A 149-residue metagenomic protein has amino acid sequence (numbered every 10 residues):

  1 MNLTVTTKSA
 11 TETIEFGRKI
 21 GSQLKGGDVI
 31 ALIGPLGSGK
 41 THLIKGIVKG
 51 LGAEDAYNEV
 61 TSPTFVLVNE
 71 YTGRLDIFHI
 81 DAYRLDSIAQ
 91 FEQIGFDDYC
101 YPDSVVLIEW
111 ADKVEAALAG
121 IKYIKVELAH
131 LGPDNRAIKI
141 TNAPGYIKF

Functional and structural regions predicted by a protein language model:
M1-F16: N-terminal pre-Walker A segment at the start of P-loop NTPase domains
L3, A89-F149: Short phosphate-coordinating micro-motif centered on Lys-Gly-acidic
I30-L32: Hydrophobic anchor at the beta1->P-loop junction of P-loop NTPases
L36: The conserved Walker
K40: Conserved lysine of the Walker
K49-E59: Post-Walker A helix-loop "phosphate-sensing" segment adjacent to the P-loop in P-loop NTPases
V60-F78: AAA+/P-loop NTPase substrate/partner-engagement loops
